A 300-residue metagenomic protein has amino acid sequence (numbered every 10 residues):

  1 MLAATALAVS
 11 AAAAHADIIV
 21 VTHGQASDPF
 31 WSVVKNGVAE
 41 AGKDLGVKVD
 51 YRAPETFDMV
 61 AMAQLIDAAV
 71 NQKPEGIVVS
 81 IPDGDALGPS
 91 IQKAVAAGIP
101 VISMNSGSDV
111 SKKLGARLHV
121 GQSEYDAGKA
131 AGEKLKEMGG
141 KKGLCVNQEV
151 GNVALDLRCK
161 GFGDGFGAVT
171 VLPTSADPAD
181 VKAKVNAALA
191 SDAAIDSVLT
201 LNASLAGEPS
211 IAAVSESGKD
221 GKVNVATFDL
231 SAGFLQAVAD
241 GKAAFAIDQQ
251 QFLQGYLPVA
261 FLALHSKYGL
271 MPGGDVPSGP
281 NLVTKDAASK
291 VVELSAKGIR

Functional and structural regions predicted by a protein language model:
M1-H15: Gram-negative bacterial Sec-dependent N-terminal signal peptides
D17-L45, D50-I66, S80-G84, N147-D156 (+1 more regions): Extracytoplasmic "Venus flytrap"
P29-L45, A127-A131, V153-V169, K184 (+2 more regions): Short, solvent-exposed amphipathic alpha-helices that sit in or adjacent to ligand/effector-binding or catalytic
K48, G84-D126, D229-D240, A244 (+2 more regions): Flexible loop/hinge segments that line or gate small-molecule binding clefts
E55, Q72, E137, E149 (+1 more regions): Extracellular/periplasmic Venus flytrap/periplasmic-binding protein
M62, L118-G143, A179-K182, L230-F234 (+1 more regions): Hydrophobic alpha-helical segments within soluble ligand-binding/sensing domains
E75, V79-V95, F162, S175-Q236: Hydrophobic alpha-helical
G165-F166, L253-R300: Hinge/cleft segment of the Venus flytrap/periplasmic-binding protein
